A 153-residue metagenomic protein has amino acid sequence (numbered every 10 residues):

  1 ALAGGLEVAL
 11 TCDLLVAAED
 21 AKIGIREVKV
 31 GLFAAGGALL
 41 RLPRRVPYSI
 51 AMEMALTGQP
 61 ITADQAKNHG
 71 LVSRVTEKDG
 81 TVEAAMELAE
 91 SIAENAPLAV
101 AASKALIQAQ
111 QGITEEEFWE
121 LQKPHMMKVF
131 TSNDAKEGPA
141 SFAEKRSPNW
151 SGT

Functional and structural regions predicted by a protein language model:
A1-V100, T131-S132, K136-A140, R146: Crotonase-fold acyl-CoA enzyme core
E27, A109-G112: A short acidic, helix-capping loop that chelates divalent metal ions and anchors anionic groups
M54-A55, L106-Q110, H125-F130: Helix-loop "lid/cap" segments that line or gate small-molecule binding pockets
G112, F142-A143: Intrinsically disordered, low-complexity regions enriched in Ser/Pro/Gly/Gln/His and often acidic
I113-W119: Short beta-strand->loop
S147-T153: Short C-terminal tail/terminal secondary-structure segment of NAD(P)H-dependent dehydrogenase/reductase domains
